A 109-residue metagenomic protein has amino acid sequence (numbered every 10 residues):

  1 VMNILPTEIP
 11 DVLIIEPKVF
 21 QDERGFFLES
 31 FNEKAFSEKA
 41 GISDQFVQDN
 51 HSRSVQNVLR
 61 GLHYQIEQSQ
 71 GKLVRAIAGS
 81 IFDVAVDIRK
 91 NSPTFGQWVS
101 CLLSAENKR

Functional and structural regions predicted by a protein language model:
M2-N107: Non-catalytic, conserved peripheral segments adjacent to functional cores
